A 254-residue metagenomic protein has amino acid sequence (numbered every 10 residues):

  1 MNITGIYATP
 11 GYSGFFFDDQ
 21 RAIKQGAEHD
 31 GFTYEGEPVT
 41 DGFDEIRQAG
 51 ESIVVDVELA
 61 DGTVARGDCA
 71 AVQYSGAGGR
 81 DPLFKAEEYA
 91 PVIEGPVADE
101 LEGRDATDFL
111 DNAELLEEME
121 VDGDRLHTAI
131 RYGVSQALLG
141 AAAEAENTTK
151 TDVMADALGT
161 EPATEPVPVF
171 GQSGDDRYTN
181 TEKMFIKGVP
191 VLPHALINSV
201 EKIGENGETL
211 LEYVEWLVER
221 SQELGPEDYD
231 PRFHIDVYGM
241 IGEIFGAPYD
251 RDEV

Functional and structural regions predicted by a protein language model:
M1-D56: Short, Gly/Pro- and small/polar-rich lid/capping loops
Q20-P38, A142-A163: Extended, Lys/Arg-enriched charged tracts that mediate electrostatic binding to polyanionic substrates
R47-A49, G133, E161-A163, E227-Y229: Solvent-exposed loop and beta-edge segments used for protein-protein assembly and interaction
E51-D61, A65-A71, G174, Y178-P193: Short beta-strand elements
E58, A142, A155-M184: Glycine-rich, aromatic-flanked loop segments that form ligand/cofactor-binding clefts across common enzyme folds
V64-T148: Metal- or metallocofactor-binding catalytic centers and their adjacent structured scaffolds across diverse enzyme
V169-V254: Metal-dependent enolase-superfamily TIM-barrel catalytic cores that perform enediolate-based chemistry
